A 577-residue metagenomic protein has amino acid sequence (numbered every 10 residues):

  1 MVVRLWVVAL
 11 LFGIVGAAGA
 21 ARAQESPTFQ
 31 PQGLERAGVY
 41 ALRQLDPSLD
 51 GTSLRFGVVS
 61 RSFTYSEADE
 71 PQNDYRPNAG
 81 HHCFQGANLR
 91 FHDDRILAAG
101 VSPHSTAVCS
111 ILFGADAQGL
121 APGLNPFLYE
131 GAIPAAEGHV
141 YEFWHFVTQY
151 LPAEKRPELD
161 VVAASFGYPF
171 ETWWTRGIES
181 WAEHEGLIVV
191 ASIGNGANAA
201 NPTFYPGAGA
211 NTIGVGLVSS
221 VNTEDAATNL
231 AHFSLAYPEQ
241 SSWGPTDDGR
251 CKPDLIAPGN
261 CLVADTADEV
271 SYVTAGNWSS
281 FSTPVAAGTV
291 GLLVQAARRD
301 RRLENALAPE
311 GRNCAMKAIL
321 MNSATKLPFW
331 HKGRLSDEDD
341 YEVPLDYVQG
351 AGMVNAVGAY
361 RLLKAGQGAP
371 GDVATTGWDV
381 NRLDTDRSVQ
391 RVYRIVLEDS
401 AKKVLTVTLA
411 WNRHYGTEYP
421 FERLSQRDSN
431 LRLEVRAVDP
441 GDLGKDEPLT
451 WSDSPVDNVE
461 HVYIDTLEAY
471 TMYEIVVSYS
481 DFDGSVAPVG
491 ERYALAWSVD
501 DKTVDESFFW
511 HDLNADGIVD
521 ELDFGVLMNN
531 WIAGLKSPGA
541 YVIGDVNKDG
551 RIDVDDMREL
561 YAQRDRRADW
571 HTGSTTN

Functional and structural regions predicted by a protein language model:
W6-A17: Bacterial N-terminal signal peptides
A17-A23: Sec/Tat signal peptide C-region and signal peptidase I cleavage site
Q24-L34, V39-E142, R156-D160, P169-T172 (+6 more regions): Subtilisin-like serine protease catalytic core
G38, D340-L431, A437, R492-F508: Secreted peptidase-domain scaffold signal
V162-G167, V189-N195, V215: Active-site neighborhood of phospho(di)ester-bond hydrolases with catalytic His/Asp-centered motifs
W173-R176, L513-P538, D549-T575: Alpha-helical segments with a strong preference for the paired helices of cellulosomal dockerin domains
P206-Q295: Extracellular S/T/G-rich loop segment that most often corresponds to the catalytic His/Ser-adjacent loop
V273-A275, S336-Y347, S429-S498: Noncatalytic accessory or regulatory domains flanking protease catalytic cores in secreted, cell-surface, and selected
